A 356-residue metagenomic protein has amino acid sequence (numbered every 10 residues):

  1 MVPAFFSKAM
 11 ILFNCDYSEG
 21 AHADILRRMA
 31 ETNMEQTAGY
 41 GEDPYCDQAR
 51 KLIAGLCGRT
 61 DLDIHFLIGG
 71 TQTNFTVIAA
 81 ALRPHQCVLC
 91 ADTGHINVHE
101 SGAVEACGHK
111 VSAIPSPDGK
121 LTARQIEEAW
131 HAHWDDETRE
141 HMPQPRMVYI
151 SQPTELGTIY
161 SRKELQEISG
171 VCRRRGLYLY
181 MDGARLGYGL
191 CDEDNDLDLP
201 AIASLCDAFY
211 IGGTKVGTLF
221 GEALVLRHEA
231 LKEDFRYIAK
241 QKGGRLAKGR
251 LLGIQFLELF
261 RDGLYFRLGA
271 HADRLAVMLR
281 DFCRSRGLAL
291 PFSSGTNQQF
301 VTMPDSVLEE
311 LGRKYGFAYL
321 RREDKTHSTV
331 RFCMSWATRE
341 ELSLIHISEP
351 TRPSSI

Functional and structural regions predicted by a protein language model:
V2-A9: Short, Lys/Arg-enriched N-terminal segments with co-localized hydrophobic residues within the first ~10-30 amino acids
P3, E341-L344: Short, intrinsically disordered, charge-balanced linker/junction segments flanking boundaries in proteins
A9-K314, D324-R339, S348: Conserved PLP-enzyme active-site core in the AAT-like
I345-I356: Single conserved hydrophobic/aromatic residue that forms the stacking wall/gate of nucleotide- or nucleobase-binding
